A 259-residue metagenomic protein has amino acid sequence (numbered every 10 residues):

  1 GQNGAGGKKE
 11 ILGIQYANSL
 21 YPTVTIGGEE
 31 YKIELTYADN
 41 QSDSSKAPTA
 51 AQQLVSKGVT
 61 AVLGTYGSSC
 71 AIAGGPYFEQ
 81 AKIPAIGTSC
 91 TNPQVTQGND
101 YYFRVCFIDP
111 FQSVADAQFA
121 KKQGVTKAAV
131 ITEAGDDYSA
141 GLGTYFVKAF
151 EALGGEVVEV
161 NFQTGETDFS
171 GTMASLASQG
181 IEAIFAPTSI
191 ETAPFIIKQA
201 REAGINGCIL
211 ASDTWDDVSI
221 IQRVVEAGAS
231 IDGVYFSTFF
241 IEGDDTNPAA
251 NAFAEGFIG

Functional and structural regions predicted by a protein language model:
G1, Q41, E133-G135, F240: Residue-level signal for short, function-critical loop segments
A5-L12, L20-T96, V105, F162-F169 (+1 more regions): Beta-alpha junction/loop-to-helix N-cap segments that form part of ligand/metal-binding clefts
G6-T23, K46, A85, Q112-A115 (+1 more regions): Short, solvent-exposed amphipathic alpha-helices that sit in or adjacent to ligand/effector-binding or catalytic
E30-E34, K57-A61, Q80-A85, G98-Y101 (+5 more regions): Loop/turn elements at helix/coil->beta-strand transitions in domains of secreted/extracellular proteins
T91-T96, F111, D137, W215-I220 (+1 more regions): Short gly/pro/ser/thr-enriched loop/turn and capping motifs at secondary-structure boundaries
Y102-T164, A183: An alpha-beta-alpha
A200-G259: Extracellular/periplasmic periplasmic-binding protein-like sensory domains
